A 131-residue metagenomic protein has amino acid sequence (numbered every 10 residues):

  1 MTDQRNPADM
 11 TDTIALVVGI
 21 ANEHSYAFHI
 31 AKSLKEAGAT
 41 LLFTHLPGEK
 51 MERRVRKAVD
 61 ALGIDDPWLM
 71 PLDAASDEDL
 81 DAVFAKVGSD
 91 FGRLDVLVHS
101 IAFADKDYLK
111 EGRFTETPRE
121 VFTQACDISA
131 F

Functional and structural regions predicted by a protein language model:
T2-Q124: Short-chain dehydrogenase/reductase
D127: Phosphate-coordinating loops and pocket residues in cytosolic domains that bind phosphorylated ligands
